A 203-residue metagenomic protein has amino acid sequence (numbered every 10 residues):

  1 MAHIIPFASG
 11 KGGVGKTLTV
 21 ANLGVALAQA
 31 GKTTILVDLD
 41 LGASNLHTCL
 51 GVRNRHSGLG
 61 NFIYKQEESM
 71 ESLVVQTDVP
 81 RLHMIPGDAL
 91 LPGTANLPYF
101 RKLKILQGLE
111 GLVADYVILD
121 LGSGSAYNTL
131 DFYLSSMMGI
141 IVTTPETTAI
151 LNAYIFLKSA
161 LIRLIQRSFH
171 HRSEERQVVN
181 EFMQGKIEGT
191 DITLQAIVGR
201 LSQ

Functional and structural regions predicted by a protein language model:
A2-D40: Walker A/P-loop phosphate-binding motif and the immediately C-terminal alpha-helix
G12, L39-G42, A89-L90, G122-G124 (+1 more regions): Short, ordered loop/turn segments at secondary-structure junctions
V25, Q107, L130-D131: Alpha-helical segments flanking ligand/cofactor-binding loops in enzyme cores
T33-T34, V117, G139: Hydrophobic anchor at the start of a short beta-strand that flanks the dinucleotide cofactor-binding loop
L39-D115, F182-Q203: P-loop/Walker-type NTP enzyme "switch/lid" segment
E110-N128: Glycine-rich phosphate-binding loop used to anchor ATP phosphates in small-molecule kinases, encompassing both
G122-Q203: Conserved catalytic-core segment of NTP-binding enzymes
